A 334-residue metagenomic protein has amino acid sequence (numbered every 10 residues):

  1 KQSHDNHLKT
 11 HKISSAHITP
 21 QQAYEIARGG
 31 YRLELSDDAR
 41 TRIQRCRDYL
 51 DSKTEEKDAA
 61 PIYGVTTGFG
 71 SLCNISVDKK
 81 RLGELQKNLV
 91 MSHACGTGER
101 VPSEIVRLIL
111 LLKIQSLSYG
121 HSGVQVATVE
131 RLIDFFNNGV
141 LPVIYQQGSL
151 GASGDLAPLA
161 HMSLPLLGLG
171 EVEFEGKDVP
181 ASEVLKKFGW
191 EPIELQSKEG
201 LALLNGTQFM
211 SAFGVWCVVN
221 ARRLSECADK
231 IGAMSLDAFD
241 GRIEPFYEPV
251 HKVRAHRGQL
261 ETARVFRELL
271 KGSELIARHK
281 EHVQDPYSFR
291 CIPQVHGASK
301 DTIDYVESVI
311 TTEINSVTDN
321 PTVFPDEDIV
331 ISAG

Functional and structural regions predicted by a protein language model:
S3-A59: N- or domain-start disorder-to-order transition segments that initiate the globular core
K9-T19, L185-N205, V265-H279, T311 (+1 more regions): Acidic, low-complexity proline/glycine-rich segments
I13, S36-A39, I75, C95 (+6 more regions): Hydrophobic alpha-helical scaffolding
I26-G30, K53-E56, N88, S92-G96 (+10 more regions): Change "in soluble alpha/beta enzymes" to "in soluble alpha/beta proteins
P61-V77, R81-L85, S92-L117, Y145-L167 (+3 more regions): FAD-binding core of FAD-dependent oxidoreductases, characterized by glycine-rich FAD pyrophosphate-binding loops
H121-Q147: FAD-binding glycine-rich core of flavoenzymes that anchor FAD
P158-R267, K271: Mobile "lid/hinge" segments at catalytic clefts and subdomain interfaces of large enzymes
L236-G334: Accessory "access/gating" subregions that flank catalytic or transport cores
